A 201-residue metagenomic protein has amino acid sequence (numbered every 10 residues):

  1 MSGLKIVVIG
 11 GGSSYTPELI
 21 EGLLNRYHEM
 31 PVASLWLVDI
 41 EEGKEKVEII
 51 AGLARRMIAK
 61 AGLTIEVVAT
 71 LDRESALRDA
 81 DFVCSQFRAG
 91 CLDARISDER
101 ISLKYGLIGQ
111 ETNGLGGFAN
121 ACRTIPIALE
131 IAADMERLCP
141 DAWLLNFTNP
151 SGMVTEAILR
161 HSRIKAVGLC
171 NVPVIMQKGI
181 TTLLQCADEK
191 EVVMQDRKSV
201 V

Functional and structural regions predicted by a protein language model:
K5-V7: Conserved beta-strand elements of the Class I
G12: Conserved glycine-rich cofactor-binding loop
T16-P17: N-terminal Rossmann-fold NAD(P) dinucleotide-binding loop
N25-G62: Glycine-rich phosphate-binding loop and adjoining beta1-alpha1-beta2 segment of Rossmann-like nucleotide-binding folds
N25-H28, R55-A59, R137, E156-A166 (+1 more regions): Short, surface-exposed basic-aromatic patches at helix termini and helix-loop junctions that form
R56-D81, R88-C91, I108-N113, A128-C139: A structured beta-alpha segment of the ubiquitous adenosine-cofactor-binding alpha/beta core
L92-R160: Rossmann-fold NAD(P)-binding glycine/threonine-rich loop
K165, L169-V201: Substrate/ligand-engaging "lid" and interaction regions
